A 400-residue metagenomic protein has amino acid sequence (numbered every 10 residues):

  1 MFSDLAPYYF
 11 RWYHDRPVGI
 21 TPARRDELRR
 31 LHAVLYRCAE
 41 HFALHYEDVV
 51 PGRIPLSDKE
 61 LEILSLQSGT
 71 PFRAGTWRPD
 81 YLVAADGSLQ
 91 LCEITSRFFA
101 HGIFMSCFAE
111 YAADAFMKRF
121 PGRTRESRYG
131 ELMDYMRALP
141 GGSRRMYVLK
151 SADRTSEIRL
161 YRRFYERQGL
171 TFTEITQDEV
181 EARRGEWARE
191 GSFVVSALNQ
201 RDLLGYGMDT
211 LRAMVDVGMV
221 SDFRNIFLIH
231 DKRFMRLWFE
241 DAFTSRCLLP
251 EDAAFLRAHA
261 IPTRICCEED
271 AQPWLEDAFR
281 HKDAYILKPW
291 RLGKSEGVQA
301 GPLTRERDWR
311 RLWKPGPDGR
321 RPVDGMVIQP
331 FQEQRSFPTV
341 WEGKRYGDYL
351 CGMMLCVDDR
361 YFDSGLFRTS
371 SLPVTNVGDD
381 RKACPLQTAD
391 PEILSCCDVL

Functional and structural regions predicted by a protein language model:
M1-L400: Preference for protein termini
